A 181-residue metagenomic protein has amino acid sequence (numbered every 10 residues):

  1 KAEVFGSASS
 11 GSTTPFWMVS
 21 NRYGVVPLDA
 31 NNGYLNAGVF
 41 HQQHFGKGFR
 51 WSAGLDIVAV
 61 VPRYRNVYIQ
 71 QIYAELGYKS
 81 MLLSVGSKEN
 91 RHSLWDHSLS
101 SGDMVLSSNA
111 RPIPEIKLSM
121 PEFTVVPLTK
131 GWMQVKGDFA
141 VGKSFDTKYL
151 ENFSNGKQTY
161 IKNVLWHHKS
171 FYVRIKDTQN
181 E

Functional and structural regions predicted by a protein language model:
K1, H41-S52, G77-S80, F123-G137 (+1 more regions): Short loop/turn motifs that connect adjacent beta-strands in outer-membrane beta-barrel proteins
K1-Y23, P27-G33, F45-L55, G137-V141: Transmembrane beta-strand segments of Gram-negative outer membrane beta-barrel proteins
V4-S12, Q43, I57-R63, Y78-S80 (+4 more regions): Transmembrane beta-strands of outer-membrane beta-barrel pores
T13-V19, Y64-Y68, W95-G102, T147-G156: Outer-membrane beta-barrel translocator domains and adjoining extracellular loop/strand segments of Gram-negative
R22-V26, D56-V60, S101-L106, N155-T159: Extracellular loop and loop/strand-boundary signature of outer-membrane beta-barrel proteins
L28-A37, N66-Q70, A110-S119, N163-K169: Residues that define the transmembrane beta-barrel architecture of outer-membrane proteins
L35-Q43, I72-Y78, V85, I116-E122 (+1 more regions): Residues on the lipid-exposed face of transmembrane beta-strands in outer-membrane beta-barrel proteins
M133-E181: Aromatic- and glycine-enriched pocket-lining scaffold segments that form the walls of small-molecule binding clefts
